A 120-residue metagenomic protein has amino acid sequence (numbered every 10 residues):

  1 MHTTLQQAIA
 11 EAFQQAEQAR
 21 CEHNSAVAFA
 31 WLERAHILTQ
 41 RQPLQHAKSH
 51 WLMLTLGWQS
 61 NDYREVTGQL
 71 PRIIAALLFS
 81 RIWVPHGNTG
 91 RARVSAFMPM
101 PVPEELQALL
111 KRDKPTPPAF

Functional and structural regions predicted by a protein language model:
M1-F29, E33, I37-Q40, S60-F120: N-terminal alpha-helical interaction modules that lie
A12, W31, H46, H50-M53: TPR repeat positional signature
